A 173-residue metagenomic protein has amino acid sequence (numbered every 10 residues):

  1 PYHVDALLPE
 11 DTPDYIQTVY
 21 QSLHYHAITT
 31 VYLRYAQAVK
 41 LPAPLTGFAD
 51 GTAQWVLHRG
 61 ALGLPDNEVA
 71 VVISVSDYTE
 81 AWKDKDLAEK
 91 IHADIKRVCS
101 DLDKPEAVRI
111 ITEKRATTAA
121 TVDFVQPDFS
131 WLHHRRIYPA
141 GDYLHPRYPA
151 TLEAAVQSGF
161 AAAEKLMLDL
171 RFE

Functional and structural regions predicted by a protein language model:
P1-D84, E89, A93-C99, P127: Mid-domain catalytic core of redox enzymes that form a hydrophobic substrate pocket/lid adjacent to a catalytic redox
D5-E10, A120, P149-A150: Short glycine-/acidic-enriched loop or helix-start segments at secondary-structure transitions that form or flank
H58-P65, E113-P146: FAD-binding beta-loop-beta segment adjacent to the flavin cofactor pocket
N67, K104-E106, H133-I137, L152: A short pocket-lining beta-strand/turn micro-motif at the edge of beta-sheets
A88-L132: Flavin (FAD/FMN) cofactor-binding core of flavoprotein oxidoreductases
Y143-L170: A conserved FAD-binding loop/helix module that cradles the flavin
